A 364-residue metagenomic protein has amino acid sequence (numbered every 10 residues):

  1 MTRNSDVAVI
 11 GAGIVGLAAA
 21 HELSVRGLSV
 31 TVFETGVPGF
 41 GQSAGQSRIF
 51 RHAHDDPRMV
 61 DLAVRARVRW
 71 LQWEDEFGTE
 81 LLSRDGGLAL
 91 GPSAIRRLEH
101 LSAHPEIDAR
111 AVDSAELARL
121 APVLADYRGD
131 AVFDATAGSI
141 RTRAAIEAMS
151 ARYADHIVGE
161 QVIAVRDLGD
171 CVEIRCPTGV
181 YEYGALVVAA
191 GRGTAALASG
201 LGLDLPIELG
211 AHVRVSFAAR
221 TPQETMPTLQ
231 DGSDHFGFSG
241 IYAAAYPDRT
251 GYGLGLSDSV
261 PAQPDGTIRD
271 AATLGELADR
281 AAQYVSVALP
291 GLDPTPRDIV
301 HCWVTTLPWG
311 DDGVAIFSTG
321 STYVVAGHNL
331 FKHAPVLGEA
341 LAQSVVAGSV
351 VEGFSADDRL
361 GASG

Functional and structural regions predicted by a protein language model:
V7-T31: N-terminal Rossmann-like FAD-binding beta1-loop-alpha1 element of flavoenzymes
A8-I10, Y181-G193, G338: Short hydrophobic core segments
H21-E22, E80-L82, R192-G320: Active-site substrate-recognition segment that forms the wall of the catalytic cavity or substrate channel
V25-S43: Glycine-rich FAD pyrophosphate-binding loop
S47-L120, R128-G129, G240-Y242: Dinucleotide-binding Rossmann-like beta1-alpha1 core, especially the glycine-rich loop that anchors the ADP
L90-V158, A164-G169: Flavin (FAD/FMN) cofactor-binding and adjacent substrate-gating region of FAD-dependent oxidoreductase domains
A164-Y181: Conserved beta-strand-loop-beta-strand element in the redox core of flavoprotein oxidoreductases
L289-G364: C-terminal catalytic lobe of FAD-dependent flavoproteins
